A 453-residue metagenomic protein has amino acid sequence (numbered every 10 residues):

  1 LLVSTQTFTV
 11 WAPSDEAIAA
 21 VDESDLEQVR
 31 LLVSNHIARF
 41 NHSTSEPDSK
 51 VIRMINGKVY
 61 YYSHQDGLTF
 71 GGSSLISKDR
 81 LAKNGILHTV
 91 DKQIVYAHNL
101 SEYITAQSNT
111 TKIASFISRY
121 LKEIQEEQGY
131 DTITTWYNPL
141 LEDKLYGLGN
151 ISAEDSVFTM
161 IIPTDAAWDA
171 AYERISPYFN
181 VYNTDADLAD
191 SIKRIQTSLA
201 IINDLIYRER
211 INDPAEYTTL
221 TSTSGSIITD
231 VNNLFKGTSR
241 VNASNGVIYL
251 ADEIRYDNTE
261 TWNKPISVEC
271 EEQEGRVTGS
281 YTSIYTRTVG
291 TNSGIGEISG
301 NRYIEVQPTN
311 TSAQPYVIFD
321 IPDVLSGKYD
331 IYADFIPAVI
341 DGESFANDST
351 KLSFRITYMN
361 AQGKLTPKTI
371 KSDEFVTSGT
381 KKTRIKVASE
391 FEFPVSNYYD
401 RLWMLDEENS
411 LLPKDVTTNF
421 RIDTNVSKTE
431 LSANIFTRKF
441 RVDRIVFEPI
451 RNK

Functional and structural regions predicted by a protein language model:
L1-K453: Mature, structured domains of secreted/extracytosolic soluble proteins
